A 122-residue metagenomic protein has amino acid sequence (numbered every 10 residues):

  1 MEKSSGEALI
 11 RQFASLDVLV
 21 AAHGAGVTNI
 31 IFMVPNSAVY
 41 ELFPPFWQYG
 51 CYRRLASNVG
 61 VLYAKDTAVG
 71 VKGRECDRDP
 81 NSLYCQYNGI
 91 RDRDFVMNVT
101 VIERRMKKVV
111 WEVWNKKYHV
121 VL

Functional and structural regions predicted by a protein language model:
M1-L122: N-terminal targeting/anchoring "stem" of glycan-biosynthesis enzymes
